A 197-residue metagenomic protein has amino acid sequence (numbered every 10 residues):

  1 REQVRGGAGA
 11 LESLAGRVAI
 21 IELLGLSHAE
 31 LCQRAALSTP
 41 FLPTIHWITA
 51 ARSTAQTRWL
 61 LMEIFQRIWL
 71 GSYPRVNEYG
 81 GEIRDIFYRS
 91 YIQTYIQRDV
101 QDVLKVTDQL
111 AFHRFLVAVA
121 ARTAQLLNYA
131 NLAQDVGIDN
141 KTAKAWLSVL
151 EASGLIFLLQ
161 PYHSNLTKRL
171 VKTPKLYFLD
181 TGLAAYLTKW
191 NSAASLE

Functional and structural regions predicted by a protein language model:
R1, E22-S27, N128, L179: A secondary-structure boundary/capping signal
R1-A10, L150: Sensor-1/coupling segment of RecA-like P-loop NTPase cores
E2-R5, G25-A29, H163, L183: Conserved nucleotide-binding/hydrolysis micro-motifs of P-loop NTPases
V4, I20, L166: Basic, low-complexity intrinsically disordered segments
G7-G9, T54, A143, H163-S164: A generic local structural motif
A8-A121, Q125: Interdomain motor-coupling "hinge/lid" segment immediately C-terminal to the ATP-binding subdomain of NTP-driven enzymes
N77-E197: Accessory nucleic acid-recognition modules appended to NTPase machines
